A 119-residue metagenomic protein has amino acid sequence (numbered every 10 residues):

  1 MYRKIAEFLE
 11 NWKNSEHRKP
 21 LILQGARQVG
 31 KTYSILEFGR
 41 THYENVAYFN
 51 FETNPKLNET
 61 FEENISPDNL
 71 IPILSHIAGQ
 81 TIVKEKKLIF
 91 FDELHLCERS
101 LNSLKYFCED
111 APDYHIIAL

Functional and structural regions predicted by a protein language model:
M1-L119: Phosphate-binding site recognition
